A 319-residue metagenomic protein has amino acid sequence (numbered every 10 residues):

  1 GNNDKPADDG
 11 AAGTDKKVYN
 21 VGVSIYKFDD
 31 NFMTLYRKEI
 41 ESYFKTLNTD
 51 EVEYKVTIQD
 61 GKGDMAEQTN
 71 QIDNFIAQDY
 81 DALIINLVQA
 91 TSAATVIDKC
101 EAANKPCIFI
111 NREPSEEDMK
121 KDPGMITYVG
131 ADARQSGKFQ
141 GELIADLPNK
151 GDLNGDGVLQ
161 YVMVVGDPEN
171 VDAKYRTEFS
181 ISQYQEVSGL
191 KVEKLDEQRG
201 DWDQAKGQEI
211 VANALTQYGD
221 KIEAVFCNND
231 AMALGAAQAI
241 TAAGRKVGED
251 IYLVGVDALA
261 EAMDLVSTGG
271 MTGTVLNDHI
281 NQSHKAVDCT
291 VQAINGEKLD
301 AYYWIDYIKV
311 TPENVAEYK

Functional and structural regions predicted by a protein language model:
G1-K319: A residue-level marker of the well-folded mature domains of exported/periplasmic proteins
